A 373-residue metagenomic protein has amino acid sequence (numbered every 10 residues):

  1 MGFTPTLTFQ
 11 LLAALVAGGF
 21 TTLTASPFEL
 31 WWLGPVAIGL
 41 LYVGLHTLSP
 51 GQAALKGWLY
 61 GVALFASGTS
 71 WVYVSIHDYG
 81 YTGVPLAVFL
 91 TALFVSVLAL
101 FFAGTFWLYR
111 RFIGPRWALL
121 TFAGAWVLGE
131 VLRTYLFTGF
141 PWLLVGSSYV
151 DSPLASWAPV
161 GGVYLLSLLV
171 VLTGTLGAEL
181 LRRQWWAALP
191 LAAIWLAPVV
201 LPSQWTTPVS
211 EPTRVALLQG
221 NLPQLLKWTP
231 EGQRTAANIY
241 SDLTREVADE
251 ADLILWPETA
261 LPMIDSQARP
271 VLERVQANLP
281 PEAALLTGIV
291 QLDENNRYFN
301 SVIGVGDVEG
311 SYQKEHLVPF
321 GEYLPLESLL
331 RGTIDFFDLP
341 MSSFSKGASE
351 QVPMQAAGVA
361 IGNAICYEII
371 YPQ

Functional and structural regions predicted by a protein language model:
M1-Q204: Membrane-embedded alpha-helical bundles of multi-pass enzymes that act on lipidic or dolichyl-linked glycan substrates
Q204-Q373: Soluble catalytic domains of enzymes that build or remodel membrane lipids, polysaccharides, and related
